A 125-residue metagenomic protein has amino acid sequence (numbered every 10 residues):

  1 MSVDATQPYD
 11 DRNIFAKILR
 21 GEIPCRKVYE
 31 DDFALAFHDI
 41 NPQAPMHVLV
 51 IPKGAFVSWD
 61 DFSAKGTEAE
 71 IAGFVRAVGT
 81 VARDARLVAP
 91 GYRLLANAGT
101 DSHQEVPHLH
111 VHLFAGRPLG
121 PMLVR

Functional and structural regions predicted by a protein language model:
M1-R125: HIT superfamily nucleotide-processing domains
